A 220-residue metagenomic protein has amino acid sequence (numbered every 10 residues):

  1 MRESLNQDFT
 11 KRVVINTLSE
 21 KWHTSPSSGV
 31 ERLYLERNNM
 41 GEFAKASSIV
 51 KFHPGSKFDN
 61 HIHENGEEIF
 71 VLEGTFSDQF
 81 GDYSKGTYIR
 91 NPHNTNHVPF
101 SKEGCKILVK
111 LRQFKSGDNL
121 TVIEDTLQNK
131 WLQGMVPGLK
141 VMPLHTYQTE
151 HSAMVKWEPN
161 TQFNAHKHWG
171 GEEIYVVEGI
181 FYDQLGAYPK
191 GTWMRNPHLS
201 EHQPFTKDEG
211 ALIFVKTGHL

Functional and structural regions predicted by a protein language model:
M1-E42, G104-T149: A short, N-terminal "cap"/entry segment at the start of jelly-roll beta-barrel domains of the cupin/DSBH fold
V30, D82, H93-G117, H198-L220: Ligand-binding loop in jelly-roll beta-barrel domains
I49-F52, I69-E73, T87-Y88, L108 (+3 more regions): Short, structured motif recognition centered on aromatic/hydrophobic residues
P54-S56, H63-D78, H168-Q184, K190: Glycine- and acidic-residue-biased ligand/ion/polar-headgroup-sensing regions
F58, F76, Y83, I89 (+4 more regions): Fold-core signature of tandem repeat domains
S77-T95, Y182-H202: Short acidic-glycine-tyrosine-enriched beta hairpin
T126-E178, D183: Surface-exposed interaction/gating patches
